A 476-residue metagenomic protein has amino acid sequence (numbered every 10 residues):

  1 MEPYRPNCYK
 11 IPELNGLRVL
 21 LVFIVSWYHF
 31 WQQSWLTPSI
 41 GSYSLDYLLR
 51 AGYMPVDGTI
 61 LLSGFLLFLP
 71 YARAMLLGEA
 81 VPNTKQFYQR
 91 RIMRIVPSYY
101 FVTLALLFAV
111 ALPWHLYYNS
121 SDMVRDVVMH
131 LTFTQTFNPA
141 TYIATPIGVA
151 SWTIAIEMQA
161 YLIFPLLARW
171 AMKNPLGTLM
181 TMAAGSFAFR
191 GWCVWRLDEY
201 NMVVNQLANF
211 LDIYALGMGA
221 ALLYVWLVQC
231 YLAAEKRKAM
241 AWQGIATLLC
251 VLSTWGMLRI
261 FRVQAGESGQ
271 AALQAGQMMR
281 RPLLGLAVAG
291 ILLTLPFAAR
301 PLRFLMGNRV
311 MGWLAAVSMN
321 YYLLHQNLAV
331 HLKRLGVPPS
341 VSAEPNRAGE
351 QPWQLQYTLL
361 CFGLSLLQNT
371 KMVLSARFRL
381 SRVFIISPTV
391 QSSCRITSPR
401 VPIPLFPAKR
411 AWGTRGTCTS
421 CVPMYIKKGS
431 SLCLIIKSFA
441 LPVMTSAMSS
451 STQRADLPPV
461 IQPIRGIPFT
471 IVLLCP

Functional and structural regions predicted by a protein language model:
M1-G191, W195-D198, F210, E235 (+4 more regions): Membrane-cytosol interface segments of multi-pass membrane proteins, especially ER/Golgi lipid-handling enzymes
F68-M75, A109-L112, A168-K173, G219-C230 (+2 more regions): Structural signal for the C-terminal ends of transmembrane alpha-helices and the immediately following loop
M182-A183, M202-M218: Loop-centered beta-sheet repeat module
A184, K236-S253: Signature aromatic-anchored transmembrane alpha helix within multi-pass, membrane-resident enzymes that catalyze glycan
Y214, I245-L374: Alpha-helical transmembrane segments of multi-pass integral membrane proteins
F378-L380, F384, Q391-C394, S398 (+7 more regions): Hydrophobic alpha-helical signal/anchor motif
R415: Walker A/P-loop
L441-P476: N-terminal capping/small domains of soluble enzymes
